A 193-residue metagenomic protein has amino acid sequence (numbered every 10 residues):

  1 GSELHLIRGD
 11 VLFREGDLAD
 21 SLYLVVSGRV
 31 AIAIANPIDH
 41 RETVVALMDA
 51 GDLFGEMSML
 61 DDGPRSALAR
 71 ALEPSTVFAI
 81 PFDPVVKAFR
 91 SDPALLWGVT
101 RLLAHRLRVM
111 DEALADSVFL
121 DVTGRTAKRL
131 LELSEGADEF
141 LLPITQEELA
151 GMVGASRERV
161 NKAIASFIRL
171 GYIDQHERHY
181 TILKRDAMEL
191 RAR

Functional and structural regions predicted by a protein language model:
G1-S27: Regulatory nucleotide-sensing modules
S2, V11, R29-I34, D52-L53 (+1 more regions): Short beta-strand segments in beta-sandwich/barrel cores
L22, L47, A79, P143 (+1 more regions): Short aromatic/basic micro-patch
S27, A50, D62, P74 (+6 more regions): ATP/adenylate-binding site constellation spanning eukaryotic-like Ser/Thr protein kinases, ABC-transporter
V44-R101, R108: Cyclic-nucleotide recognition modules
M110-V122: Short, Lys/Arg-enriched, Trp-marked, Pro/Gly-tolerant hinge/linker segments that flank
V122-R125, L131-R193: Phosphate-/nucleic-acid-contacting segments
